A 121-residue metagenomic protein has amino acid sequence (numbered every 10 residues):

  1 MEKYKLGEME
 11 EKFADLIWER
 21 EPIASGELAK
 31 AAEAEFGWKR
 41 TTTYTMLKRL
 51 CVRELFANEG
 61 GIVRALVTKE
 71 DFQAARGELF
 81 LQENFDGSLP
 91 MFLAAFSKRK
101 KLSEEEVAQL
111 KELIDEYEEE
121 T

Functional and structural regions predicted by a protein language model:
M1-L16, D71-F72, E120: Short alpha-helical segments that sit at the start of domains
L6-M9, P22, D86: Short helix-coil-helix linker/hinge
I17-E21: Short helix-to-turn junction characteristic of helix-turn-helix DNA-binding domains, especially the helix
P22-A32: Short acidic, hydrophobic short linear motifs in intrinsically disordered regions
Y44-K48: Short, hydrophobic-biased segments on the C-terminal half of alpha helices that form "recognition helices"
C51-G61: A short, conserved structural fragment
G61-D71: Minor-groove-contacting beta-hairpin "wing" of winged helix-turn-helix DNA-binding domains
E78-E120: Amphipathic alpha-helical dimerization/coiled-coil segments that flank or bridge DNA-binding/regulatory modules
